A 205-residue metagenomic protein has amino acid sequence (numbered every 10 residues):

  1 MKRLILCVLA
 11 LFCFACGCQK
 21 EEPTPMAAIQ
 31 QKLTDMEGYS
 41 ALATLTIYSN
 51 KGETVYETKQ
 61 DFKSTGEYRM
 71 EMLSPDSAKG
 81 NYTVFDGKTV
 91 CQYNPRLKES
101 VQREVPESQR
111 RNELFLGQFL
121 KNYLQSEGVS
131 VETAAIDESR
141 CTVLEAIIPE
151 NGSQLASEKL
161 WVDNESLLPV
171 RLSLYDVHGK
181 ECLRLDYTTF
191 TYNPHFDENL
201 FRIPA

Functional and structural regions predicted by a protein language model:
L4-C13: Sec-dependent N-terminal signal peptides
C16-E67, T133, I203-A205: N-terminal leader/targeting segments and the immediate start of mature chains
K20-T24, T34-D35, T44-I47, K88-A156: Flexible, processing/modification-adjacent segments and terminal tails in exported/periplasmic/extracellular proteins
D35-G38, D61-R69, V84-T89, S139 (+1 more regions): Short, solvent-exposed coil/turn segments at beta-strand boundaries
T46, T65, L73-P75, D86-V90 (+5 more regions): Solvent-exposed coil/turn segments that connect beta secondary-structure elements in extracytoplasmic/periplasmic
N50-E53, S77-K79, G152-S153, G179-E181: Solvent-exposed loop/turn segments connecting transmembrane beta-strands in outer-membrane beta-barrel proteins
D61-E113, L183: An acidic-aromatic
T133-P204: Gly/Pro-enriched, hydrophobic low-complexity segments that function as extracytoplasmic propeptides/linkers
